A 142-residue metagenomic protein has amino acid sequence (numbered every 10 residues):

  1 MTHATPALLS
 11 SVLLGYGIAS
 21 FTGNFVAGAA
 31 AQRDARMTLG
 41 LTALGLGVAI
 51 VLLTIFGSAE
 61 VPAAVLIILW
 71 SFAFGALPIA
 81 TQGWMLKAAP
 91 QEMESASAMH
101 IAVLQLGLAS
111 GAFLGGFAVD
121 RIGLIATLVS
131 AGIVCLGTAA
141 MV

Functional and structural regions predicted by a protein language model:
A4-L13, A59, A63, A96-S97: Juxtamembrane helix-start elements in MFS-like secondary transporters
L13-I18, Q105-G107: Short hydrophobic/small-residue motifs within alpha-helical transmembrane segments of multi-pass transporter-like
I18-T22, V51, A109-F113, L136: Hydrophobic/small/kink-forming positions within alpha-helical transmembrane segments of polytopic membrane proteins
T22-R36, V119-D120: Helix-to-loop junctions at the C-terminal end of transmembrane segments in multipass secondary transporters
M37-T81: C-terminal transmembrane helical hairpin of 12-TM major facilitator-type secondary transporters
G75-A88, I101: Intracellular helix-loop hinge segments at the cytoplasmic ends of transmembrane helices in 12-TM rocker-switch-type
A88-L124, A131: A late C-terminal transmembrane helix in Major Facilitator Superfamily
G132-V142: Multi-pass alpha-helical transporter architecture, strongest for 12-TM Major Facilitator/SLC carriers used
